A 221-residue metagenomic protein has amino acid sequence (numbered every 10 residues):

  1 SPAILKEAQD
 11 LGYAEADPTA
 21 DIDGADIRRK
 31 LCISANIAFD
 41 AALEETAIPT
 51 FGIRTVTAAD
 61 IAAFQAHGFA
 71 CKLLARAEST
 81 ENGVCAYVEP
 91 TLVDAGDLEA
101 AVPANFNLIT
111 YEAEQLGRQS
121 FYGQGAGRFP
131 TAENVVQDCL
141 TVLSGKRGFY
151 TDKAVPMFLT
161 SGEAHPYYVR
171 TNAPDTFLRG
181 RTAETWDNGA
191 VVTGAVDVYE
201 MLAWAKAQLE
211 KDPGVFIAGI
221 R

Functional and structural regions predicted by a protein language model:
P2-A101, F106-L108, G127: Substrate-binding/catalytic subdomain of NAD(P)-dependent oxidoreductase enzymes
E7, G12-T19, C85-R170: Catalytic, metal-anchored helix/loop core of enzyme active sites in primary metabolism
R28-R29, R54, R76, R118 (+5 more regions): Arginine residue identity/basic-tract feature
A41-A42, P49-T55, V135, N188-V196: Short, exposed beta-strand "edge-strand" segments with a Pro/Gly-rich flavor and a Y/T-containing core
A75-A77, L92, Q115, G125 (+3 more regions): A broadly conserved detector of short glycine/acidic/proline-rich loop/turn motifs that flank catalytic sites and bind
C139-R221: A conserved regulatory-domain signal marking ACT and ACT-like small-molecule sensing domains and adjacent regulatory
